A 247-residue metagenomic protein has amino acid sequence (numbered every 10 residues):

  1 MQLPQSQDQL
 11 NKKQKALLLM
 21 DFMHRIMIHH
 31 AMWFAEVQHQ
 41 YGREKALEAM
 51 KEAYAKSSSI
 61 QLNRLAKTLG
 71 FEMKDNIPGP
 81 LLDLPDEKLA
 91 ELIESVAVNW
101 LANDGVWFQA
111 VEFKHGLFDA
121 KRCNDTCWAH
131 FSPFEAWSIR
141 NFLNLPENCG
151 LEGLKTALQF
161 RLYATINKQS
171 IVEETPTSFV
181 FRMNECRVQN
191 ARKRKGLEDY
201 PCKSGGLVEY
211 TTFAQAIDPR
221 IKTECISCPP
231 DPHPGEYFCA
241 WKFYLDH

Functional and structural regions predicted by a protein language model:
M1-S178, R187, K193-P201, G205 (+3 more regions): N-terminal accessory segment detector
N184: Surface loops and adjacent helix of pleckstrin homology
E209: ATP phosphate-binding glycine-rich loop and adjacent ATP-lid/helix-beta elements within ATP-binding kinase/ATPase
